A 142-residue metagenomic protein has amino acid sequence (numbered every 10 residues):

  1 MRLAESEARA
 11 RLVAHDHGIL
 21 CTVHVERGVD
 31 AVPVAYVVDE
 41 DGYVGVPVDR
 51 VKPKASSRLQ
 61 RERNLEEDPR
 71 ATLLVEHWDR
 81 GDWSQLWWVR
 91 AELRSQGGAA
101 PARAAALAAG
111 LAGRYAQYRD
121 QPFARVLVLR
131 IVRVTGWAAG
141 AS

Functional and structural regions predicted by a protein language model:
M1-C21: Short, basic/aromatic recognition patches
R2-L3, W78-S142: Charged, gly/pro-rich active-site loop segments
A4-E7, A31-V32, R58-Q60, Y115: A generic local structural motif
A8, S57-N64, R103-L107: Amphipathic alpha-helical interface surfaces
L12, N64-L65, L111, L129: A generic structural signal for nonpolar/aromatic side chains embedded in well-ordered alpha-helices
V13-H15, V29-A31, D39-D41, S57-Q60 (+3 more regions): Short connector loops at helix/strand junctions that flank enzyme active sites, especially segments positioning acidic
H15-P53, L73-V75: Short beta-strand segments
V46-E76, R80-G81: Helix-adjacent hinge/juxtasegments
